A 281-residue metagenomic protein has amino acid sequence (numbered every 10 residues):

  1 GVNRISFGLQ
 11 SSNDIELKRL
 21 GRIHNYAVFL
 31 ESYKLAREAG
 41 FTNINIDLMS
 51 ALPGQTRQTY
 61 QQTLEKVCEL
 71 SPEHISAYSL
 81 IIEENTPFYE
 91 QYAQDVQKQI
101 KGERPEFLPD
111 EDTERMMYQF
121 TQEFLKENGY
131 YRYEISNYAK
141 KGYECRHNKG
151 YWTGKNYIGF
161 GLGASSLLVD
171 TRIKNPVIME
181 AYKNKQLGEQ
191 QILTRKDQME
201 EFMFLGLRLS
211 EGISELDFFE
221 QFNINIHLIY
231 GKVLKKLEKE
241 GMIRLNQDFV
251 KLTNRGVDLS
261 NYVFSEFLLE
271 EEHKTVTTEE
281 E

Functional and structural regions predicted by a protein language model:
G1-I224, V276, E280-E281: C-terminal scaffold of the Radical SAM
T59-Y60, I229, V263: Residues at alpha-helix caps and immediate loop-helix transition turns in enzyme cores, especially N- and C-cap
F218, V233-E240: Basic amphipathic alpha-helical segments that dock to polyanions
I224-K236: Short amphipathic alpha-helical interaction segments
E238-D248: A short, conserved structural fragment
F249-T253: Minor-groove-contacting beta-hairpin "wing" of winged helix-turn-helix DNA-binding domains
R255-E281: Short, amphipathic alpha-helical interaction segments positioned at domain boundaries
